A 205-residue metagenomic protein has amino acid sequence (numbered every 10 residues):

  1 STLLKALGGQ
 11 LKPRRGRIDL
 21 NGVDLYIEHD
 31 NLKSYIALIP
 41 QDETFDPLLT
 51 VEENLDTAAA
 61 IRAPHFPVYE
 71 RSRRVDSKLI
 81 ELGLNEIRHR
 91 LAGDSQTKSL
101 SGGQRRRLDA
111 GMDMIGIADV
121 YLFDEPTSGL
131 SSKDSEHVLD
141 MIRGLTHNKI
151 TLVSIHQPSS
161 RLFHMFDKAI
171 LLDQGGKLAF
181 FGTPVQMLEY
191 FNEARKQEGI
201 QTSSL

Functional and structural regions predicted by a protein language model:
G8: Helix-to-loop junction immediately C-terminal to a conserved catalytic motif
K12, R17-N31: ABC ATPase NBD Q-loop/coupling interface
D30, I36-Q41: ABC nucleotide-binding domain signature
P47-P64, R74: Q-loop/switch helix immediately C-terminal to the Walker
L84, G93-D94, K98-L108, S132: ABC ATPase nucleotide-binding domain "signature motif"
D113-M114: ABC ATPase C-loop
Y121-E125: Catalytic Walker B motif of ABC-type/P-loop ATPase nucleotide-binding domains
M141-H156: Conserved catalytic loops of ABC-family nucleotide-binding domains
